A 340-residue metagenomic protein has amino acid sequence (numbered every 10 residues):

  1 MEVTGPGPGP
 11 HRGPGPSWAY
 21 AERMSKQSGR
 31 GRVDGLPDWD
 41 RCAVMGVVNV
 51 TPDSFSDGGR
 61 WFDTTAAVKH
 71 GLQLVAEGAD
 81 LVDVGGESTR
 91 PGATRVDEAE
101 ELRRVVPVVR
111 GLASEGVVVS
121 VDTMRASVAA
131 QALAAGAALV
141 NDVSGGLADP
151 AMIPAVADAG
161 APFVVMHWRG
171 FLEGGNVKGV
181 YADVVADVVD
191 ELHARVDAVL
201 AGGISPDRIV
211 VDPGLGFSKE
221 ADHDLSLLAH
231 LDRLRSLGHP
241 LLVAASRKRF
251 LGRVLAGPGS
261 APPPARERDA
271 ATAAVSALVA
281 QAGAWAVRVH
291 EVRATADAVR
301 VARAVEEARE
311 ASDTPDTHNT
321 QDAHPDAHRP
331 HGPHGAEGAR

Functional and structural regions predicted by a protein language model:
M1-S17, P333: Compositionally biased, low-complexity flexible segments
S25-R30, G35, W39, S56-H70 (+6 more regions): Active-site-adjacent loop and "lid" segments of alpha/beta metabolic enzymes
K69-G85, A282: Catalytic domains of carbohydrate-active enzymes, especially glycoside hydrolases
S205-R208: Short acidic capping loops at alpha-helix termini that bridge into adjacent secondary structure
A311-A336: Compositionally biased, intrinsically disordered low-complexity segments enriched for polar/charged residues
